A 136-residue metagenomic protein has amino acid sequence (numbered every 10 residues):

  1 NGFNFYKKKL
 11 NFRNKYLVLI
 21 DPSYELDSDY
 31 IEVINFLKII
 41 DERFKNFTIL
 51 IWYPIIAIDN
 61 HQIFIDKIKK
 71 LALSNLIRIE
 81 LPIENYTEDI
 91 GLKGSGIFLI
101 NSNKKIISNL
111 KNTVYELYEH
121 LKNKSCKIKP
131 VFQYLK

Functional and structural regions predicted by a protein language model:
N1-K136: Class I S-adenosyl-L-methionine-dependent methyltransferase catalytic core
